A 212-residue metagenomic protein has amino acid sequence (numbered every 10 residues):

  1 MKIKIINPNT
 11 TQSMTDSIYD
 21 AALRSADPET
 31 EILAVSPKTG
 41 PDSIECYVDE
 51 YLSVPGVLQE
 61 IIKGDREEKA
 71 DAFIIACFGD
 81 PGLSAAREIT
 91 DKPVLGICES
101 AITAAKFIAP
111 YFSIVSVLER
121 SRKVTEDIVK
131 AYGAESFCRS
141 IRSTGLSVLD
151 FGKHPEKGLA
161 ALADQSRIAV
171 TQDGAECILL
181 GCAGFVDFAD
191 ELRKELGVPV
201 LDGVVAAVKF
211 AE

Functional and structural regions predicted by a protein language model:
K2-S25: N-terminal beta1-alpha1 ligand-phosphate binding loop
I5-I6, A70-C77, G174-C182: Periplasmic-binding protein-like
I6-P8, V35, V115: Short hydrophobic segments within beta-strands
A34-Q59, L149-H154: N-terminal beta-loop-helix "entrance" segment that forms/cooperates in small-molecule cofactor or anionic ligand
L52-K69, A160-A175: Short, well-structured alpha-helical segments in soluble
R87-I108, L192-A211: Short, acidic/small-residue loops that bind anionic groups at enzyme active sites
R120-G181: Active-site rim beta-loop-alpha module in soluble metabolic enzymes
